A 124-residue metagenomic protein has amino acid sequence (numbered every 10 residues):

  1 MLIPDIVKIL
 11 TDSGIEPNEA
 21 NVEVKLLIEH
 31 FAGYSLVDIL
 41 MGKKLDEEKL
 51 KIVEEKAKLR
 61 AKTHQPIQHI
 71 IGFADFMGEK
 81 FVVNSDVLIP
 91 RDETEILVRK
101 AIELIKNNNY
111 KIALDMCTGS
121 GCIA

Functional and structural regions predicted by a protein language model:
M1-V37, M41-L45: Non-catalytic accessory regions of SAM-dependent methyltransferases
I3, V24, V53-E54, I67 (+2 more regions): A general structural signal for well-ordered alpha-helical segments in protein cores
P17-N18, E47, N84, A113: A generic helix-loop boundary/linker signal
E29-L104: Conserved AdoMet
E93-A124: Conserved SAM/SAH cofactor-binding pocket of Class I
